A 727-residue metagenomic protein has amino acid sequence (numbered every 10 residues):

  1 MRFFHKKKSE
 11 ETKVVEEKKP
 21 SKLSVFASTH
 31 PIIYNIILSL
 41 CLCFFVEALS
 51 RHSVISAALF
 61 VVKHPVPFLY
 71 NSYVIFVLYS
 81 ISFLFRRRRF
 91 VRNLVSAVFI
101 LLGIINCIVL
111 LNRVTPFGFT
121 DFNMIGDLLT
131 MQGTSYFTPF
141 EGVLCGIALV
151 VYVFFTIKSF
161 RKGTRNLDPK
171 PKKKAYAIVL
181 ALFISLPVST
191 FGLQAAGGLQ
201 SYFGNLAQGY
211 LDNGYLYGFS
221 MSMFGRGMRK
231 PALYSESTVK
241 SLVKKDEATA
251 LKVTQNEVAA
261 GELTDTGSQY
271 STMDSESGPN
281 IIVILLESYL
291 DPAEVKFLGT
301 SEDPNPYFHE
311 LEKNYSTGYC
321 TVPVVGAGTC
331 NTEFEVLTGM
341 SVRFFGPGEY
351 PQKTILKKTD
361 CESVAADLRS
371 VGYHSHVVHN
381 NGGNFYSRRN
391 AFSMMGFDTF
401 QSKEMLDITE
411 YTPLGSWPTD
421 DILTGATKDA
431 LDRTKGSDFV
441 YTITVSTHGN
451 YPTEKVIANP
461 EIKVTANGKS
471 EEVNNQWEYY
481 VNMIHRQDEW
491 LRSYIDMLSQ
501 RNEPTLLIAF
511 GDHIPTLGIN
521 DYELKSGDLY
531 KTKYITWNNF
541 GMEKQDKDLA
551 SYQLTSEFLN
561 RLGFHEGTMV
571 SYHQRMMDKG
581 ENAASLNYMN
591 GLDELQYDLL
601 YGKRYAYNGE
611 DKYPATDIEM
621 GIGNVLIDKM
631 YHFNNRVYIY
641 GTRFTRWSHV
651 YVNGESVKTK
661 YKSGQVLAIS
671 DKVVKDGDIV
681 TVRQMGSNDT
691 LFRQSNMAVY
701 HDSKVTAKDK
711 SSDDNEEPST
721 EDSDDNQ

Functional and structural regions predicted by a protein language model:
R2-F3, K7-N213, G677-I679: Transmembrane and membrane-interface helices of multi-pass, inner-membrane envelope-modifying transferases
K8-K18, V258-T266, S711-N726: Intrinsically disordered, low-complexity terminal tails and inter-domain linkers enriched for S/T/G/P/D/E
L23, F45, I125-L128, F219 (+4 more regions): Generic structural signal of hydrophobic/aromatic residues within well-ordered alpha-helices of folded domains
L40, F99, N280, T505-L506: A generic hydrophobic-helix recognition signal that picks specific residues within alpha-helical hydrophobic
R113, F122-M131, M221-R226, V239-K252 (+4 more regions): Short alpha-helical interface patches
F122-I125, N213-Y217, E236, N305 (+2 more regions): Alpha-helix initiation and N-capping motif
T190-V283: Membrane-interface segments at or immediately adjacent to transmembrane helices that form the boundary between
Q269-S275, V283-L286, D291-Q727: Solvent-exposed soluble domains appended to multi-pass membrane proteins
